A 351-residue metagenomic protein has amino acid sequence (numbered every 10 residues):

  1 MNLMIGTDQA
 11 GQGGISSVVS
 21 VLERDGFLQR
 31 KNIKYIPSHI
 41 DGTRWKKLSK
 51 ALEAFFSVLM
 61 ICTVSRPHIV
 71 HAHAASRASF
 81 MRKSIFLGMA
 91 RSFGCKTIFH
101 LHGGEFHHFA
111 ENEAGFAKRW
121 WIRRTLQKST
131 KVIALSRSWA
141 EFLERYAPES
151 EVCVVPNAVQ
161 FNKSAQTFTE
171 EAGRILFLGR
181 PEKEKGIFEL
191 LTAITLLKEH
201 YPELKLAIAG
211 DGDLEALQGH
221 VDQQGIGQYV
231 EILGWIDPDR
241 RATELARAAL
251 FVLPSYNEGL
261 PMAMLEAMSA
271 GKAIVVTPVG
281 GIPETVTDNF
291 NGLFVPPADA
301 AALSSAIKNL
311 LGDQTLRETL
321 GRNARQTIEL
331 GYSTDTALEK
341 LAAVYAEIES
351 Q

Functional and structural regions predicted by a protein language model:
L3, T167-T195, A207-A209: Conserved donor-binding/catalytic core segment of Leloir-type glycosyltransferases
W121-S164: Donor nucleotide-sugar binding/catalytic pocket of nucleotide-sugar-dependent glycosyltransferases
E203, A302, N309, L316-L330 (+1 more regions): A short, well-ordered alpha-helix in the C-terminal region of glycosyltransferases
Q218-I236: Nucleotide-activated donor-binding/catalytic signature segment of Leloir-type glycosyltransferases, i.e., the conserved
W235-I236, T243-A248: Short alpha-helical donor nucleotide-sugar binding micro-motif in glycosyltransferases
Y256: Aromatic "clamp/platform" in nucleotide-sugar-dependent glycosyltransferases that forms part of the donor/acceptor
A273-V276, V286: Short hydrophobic beta-strand element within catalytic cores of glycosyltransferases and related nucleotide-activated
D288-N289, L293-A300, N309-Q314: Conserved acidic donor-binding segment of nucleotide-sugar-dependent glycosyltransferases
